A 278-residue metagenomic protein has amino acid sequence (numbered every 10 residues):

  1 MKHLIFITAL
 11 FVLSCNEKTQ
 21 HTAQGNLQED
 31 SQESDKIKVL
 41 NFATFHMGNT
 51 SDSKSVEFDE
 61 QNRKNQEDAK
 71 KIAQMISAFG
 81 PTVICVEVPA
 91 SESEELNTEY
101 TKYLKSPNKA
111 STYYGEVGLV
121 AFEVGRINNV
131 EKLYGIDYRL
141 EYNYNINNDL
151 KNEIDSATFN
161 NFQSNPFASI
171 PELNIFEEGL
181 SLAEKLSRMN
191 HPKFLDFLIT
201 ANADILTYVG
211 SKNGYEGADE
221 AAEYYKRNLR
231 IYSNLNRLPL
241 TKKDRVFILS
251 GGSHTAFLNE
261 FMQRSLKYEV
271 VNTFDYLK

Functional and structural regions predicted by a protein language model:
M1-E33: Bacterial Sec-dependent N-terminal signal peptides
F45-N65: Acidic/histidine-rich helix-loop elements that form or flank divalent-metal/phosphate-binding sites at the catalytic
G48-T50, E92-L96, Y142-N145, T255-L258: Short catalytic/ligand-binding loop motif for oxyanion handling, primarily in non-cytosolic enzymes, centered on
D59-Q61, A69-M75, S91-T98: Post-signal peptide N-terminal segment of secreted/secretory-pathway proteins
R63-A73, A110, S233: N-terminal post-signal-peptidase region of extra-cytosolic proteins
I76, G80-V86: Proline-aspartate-enriched helix->loop->beta-strand connector
E95-L238: Hydrophobic, often amphipathic alpha-helical segments used for membrane interaction and targeting
A221-K278: A cross-kingdom marker for long, charged
